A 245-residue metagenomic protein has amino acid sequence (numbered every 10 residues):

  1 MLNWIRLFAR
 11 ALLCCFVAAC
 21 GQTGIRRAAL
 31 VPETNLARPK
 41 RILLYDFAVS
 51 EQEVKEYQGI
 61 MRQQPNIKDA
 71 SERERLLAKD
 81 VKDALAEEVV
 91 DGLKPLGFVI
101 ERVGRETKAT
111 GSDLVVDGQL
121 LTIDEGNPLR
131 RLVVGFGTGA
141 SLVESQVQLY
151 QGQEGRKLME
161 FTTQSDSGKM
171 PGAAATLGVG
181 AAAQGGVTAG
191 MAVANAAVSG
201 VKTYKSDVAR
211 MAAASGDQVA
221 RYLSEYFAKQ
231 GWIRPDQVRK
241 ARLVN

Functional and structural regions predicted by a protein language model:
M1-A18: Sec-dependent bacterial lipoprotein signal peptides
C20-D91, T162, G190-N245: A structural "domain/chain start" motif
R27-A28, E74, A86, G97-G104 (+1 more regions): N-terminal post-signal-peptidase region of extra-cytosolic proteins
V81-D83, D91-V99, T122, Y150-G152: Generic signature of mature, soluble extracytoplasmic domains
G97-T107, Q230-V238: Surface-exposed patches in mature extracellular/periplasmic domains of secreted proteins
R105-G180: Surface-exposed short loop/turn segments
A174-V198: Short hydrophobic membrane-inserting alpha-helices and related fusion/pore-forming segments
